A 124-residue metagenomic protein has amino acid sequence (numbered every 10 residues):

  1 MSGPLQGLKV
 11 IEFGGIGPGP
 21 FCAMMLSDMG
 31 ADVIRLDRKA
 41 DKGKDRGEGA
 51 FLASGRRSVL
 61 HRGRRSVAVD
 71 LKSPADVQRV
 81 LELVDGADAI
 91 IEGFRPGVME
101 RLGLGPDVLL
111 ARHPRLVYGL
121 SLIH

Functional and structural regions predicted by a protein language model:
M1-I123: N-terminal helix-loop segment corresponding to the beta1-alpha1 unit of nucleotide/adenylate-binding folds
